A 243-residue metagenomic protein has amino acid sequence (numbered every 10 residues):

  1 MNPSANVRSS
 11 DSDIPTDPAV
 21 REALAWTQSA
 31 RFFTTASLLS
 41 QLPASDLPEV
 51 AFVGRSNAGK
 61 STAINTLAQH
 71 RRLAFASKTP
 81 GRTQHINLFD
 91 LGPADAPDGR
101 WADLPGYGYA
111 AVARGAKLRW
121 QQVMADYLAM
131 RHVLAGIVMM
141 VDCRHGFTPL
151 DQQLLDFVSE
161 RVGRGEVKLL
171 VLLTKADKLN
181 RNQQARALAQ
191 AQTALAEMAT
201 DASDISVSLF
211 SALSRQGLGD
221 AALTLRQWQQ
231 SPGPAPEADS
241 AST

Functional and structural regions predicted by a protein language model:
N2-A111, D239-S242: Conserved G1/Walker A P-loop phosphate-binding module
T27-L39, K178-D239, T243: Canonical P-loop GTPase G-domain recognition
L42-S45, R82-L88, G99-W101, P105-A135 (+1 more regions): Switch II of P-loop NTPase G domains
D46-L47, N65-L67, R114-K117, Q152-D156 (+2 more regions): Short, glycine/charged-enriched secondary-structure capping and boundary segments
A58, G115-Q122, P149, N182 (+3 more regions): Charged, alpha-helix-enriched surfaces in structured cytosolic catalytic cores of large nucleotide-utilizing machines
L67, G92, P105, V141-R144 (+2 more regions): Anionic group-transfer/hydrolysis microenvironments
A96, Q122-D204: Conserved C-terminal guanine-recognition region of P-loop GTPase G domains, centered on the G4
